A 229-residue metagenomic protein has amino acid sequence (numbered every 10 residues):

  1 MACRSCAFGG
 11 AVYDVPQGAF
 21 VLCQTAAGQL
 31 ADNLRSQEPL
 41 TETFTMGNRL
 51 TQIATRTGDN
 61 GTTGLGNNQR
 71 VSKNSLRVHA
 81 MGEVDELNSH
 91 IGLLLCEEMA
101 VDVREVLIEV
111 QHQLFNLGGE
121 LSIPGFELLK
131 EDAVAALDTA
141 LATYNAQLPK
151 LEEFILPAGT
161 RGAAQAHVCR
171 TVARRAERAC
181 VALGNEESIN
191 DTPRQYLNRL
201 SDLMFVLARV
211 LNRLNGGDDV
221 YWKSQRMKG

Functional and structural regions predicted by a protein language model:
C3-C6, C23: Cysteine-centered motifs
D14, D32-N33: Intrinsic-disorder-associated, low-complexity terminal segments enriched in Asp/Asn/His/Tyr and depleted of Lys/Arg
L30, P39: Cationic, low-complexity basic patches in intrinsically disordered or flexible, solvent-exposed regions
L40-G229: Phosphate/pyrophosphate-binding loop motifs in nucleotide- or prenyl diphosphate-using proteins
